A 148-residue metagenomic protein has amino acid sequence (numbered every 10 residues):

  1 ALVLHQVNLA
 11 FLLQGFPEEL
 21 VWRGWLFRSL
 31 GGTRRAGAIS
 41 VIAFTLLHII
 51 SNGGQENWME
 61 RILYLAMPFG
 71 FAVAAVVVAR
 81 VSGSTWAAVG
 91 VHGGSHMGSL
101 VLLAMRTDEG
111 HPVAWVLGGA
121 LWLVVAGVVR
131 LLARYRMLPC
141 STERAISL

Functional and structural regions predicted by a protein language model:
A1: A glycine-rich, hydrophobic loop/mini-helix early in the fold
H5-A145: Transmembrane helix-loop-helix hairpins at the membrane interface of multi-pass integral membrane proteins
